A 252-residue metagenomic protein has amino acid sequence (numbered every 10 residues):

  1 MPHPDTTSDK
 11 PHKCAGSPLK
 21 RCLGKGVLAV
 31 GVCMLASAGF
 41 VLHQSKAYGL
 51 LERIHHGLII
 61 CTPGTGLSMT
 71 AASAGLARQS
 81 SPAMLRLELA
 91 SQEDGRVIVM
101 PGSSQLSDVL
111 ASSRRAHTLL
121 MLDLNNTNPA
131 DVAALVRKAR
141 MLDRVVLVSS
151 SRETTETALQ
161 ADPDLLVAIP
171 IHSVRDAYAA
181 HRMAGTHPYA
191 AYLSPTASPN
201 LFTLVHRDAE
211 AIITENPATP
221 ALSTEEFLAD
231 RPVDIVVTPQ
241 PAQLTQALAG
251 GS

Functional and structural regions predicted by a protein language model:
P2-S252: Phosphate-group recognition and catalysis centered on beta-loop-alpha active-site segments
